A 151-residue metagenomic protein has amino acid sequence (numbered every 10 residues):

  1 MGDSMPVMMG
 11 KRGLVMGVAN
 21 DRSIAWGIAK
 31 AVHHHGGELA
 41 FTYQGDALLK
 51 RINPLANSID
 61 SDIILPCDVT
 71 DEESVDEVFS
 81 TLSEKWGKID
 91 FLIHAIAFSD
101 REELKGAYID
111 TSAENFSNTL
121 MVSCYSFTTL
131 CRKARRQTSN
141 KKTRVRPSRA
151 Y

Functional and structural regions predicted by a protein language model:
P6-F41: Canonical Rossmann dinucleotide-binding motif of NAD(H)/NADP(H)-dependent dehydrogenases/reductases, specifically
M16, H94-A95, T143-Y151: Structural signature of the Rossmann-like NAD(P)-dependent dehydrogenase/reductase core
R22, I63, D71, S99-G106: Short beta->alpha connector loops of Rossmann-like oxidoreductase domains
A56-E73: Rossmann-fold cofactor-recognition segment
P66-C67, G87-L104, S123, A150: Rossmann-fold scaffold of SDR-type NAD(P)-dependent oxidoreductases
T70-K85: Conserved Rossmann-fold cofactor-binding substructure of NAD(P)-dependent oxidoreductases
S80, E84, F98, N118-T143: Amphipathic alpha-helical dimer-interface segment in Rossmann-like NAD(P)H-dependent oxidoreductases
D90, K105-T129, R149: Catalytic Tyr-X3-Lys loop
